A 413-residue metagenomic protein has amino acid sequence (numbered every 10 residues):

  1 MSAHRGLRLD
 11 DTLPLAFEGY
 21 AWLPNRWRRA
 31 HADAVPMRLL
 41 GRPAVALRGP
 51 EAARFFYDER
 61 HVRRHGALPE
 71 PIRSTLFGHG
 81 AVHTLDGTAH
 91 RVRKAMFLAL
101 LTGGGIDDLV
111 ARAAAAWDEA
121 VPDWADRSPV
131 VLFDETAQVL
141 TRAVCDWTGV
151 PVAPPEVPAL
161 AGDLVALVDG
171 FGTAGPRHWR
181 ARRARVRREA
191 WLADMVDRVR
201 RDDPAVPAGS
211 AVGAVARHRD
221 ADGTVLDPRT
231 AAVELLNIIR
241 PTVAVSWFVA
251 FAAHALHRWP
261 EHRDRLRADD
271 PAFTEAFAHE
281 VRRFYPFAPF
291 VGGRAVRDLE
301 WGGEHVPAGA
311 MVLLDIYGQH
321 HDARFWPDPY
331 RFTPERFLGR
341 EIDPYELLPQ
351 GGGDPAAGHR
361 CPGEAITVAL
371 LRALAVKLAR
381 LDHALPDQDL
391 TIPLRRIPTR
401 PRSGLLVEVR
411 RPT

Functional and structural regions predicted by a protein language model:
M1-L9, P14-F17, L23-P36, L40-L47 (+1 more regions): Cytochrome P450
